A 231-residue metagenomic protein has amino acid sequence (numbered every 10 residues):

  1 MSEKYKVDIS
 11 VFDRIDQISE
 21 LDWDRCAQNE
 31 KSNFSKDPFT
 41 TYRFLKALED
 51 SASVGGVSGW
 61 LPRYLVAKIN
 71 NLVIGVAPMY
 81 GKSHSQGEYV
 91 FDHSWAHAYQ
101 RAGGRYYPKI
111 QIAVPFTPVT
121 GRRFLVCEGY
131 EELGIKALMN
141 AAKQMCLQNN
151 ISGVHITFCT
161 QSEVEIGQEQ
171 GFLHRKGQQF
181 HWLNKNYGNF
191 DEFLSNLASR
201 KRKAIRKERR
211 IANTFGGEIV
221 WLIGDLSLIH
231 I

Functional and structural regions predicted by a protein language model:
M1-I229: N-acyltransferase acceptor-side catalytic subdomain
